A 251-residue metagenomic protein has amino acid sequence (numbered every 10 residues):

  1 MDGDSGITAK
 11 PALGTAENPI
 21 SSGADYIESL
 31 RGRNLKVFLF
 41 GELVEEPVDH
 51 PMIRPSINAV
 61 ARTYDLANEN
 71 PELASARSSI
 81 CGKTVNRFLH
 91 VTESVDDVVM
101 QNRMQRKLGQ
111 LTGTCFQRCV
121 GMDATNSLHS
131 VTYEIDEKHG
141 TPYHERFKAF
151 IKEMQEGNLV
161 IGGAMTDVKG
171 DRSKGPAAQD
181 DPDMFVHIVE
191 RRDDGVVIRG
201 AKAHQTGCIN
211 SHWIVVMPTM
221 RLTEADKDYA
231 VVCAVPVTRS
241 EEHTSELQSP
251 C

Functional and structural regions predicted by a protein language model:
K10-T63: N-terminal-proximal low-complexity accessory segments that begin disordered and transition into the first
G32-N34, E156-V160, M184-F185, R191-D194 (+2 more regions): Short coil/turn connectors at secondary-structure junctions
G41, I198-G200: Buried hydrophobic positions in well-ordered alpha/beta secondary-structure cores of metabolic enzymes
Y64-I161: Internal helix-loop-helix
K148-I151, R172-H187: Beta-sandwich/jelly-roll carbohydrate-recognition scaffolds of carbohydrate-active enzymes
N158-D171: A short, Trp-centered hydrophobic/proline-enriched beta-strand micro-motif
A201-S240: DPxDG-like acidic metal-binding loop motif
E241-C251: Single conserved hydrophobic/aromatic residue that forms the stacking wall/gate of nucleotide- or nucleobase-binding
